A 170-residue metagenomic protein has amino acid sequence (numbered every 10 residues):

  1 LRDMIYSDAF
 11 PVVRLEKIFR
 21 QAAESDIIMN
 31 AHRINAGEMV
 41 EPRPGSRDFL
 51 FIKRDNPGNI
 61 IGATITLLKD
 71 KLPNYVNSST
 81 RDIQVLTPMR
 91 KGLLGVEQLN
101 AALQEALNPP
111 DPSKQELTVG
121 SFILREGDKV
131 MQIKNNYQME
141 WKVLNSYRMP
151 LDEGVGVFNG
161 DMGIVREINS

Functional and structural regions predicted by a protein language model:
L1-S146, L151-G154: Conserved helicase motor core of P-loop NTPases
Q132, V165-I168: A generic structural signal for residues embedded in beta-strands
